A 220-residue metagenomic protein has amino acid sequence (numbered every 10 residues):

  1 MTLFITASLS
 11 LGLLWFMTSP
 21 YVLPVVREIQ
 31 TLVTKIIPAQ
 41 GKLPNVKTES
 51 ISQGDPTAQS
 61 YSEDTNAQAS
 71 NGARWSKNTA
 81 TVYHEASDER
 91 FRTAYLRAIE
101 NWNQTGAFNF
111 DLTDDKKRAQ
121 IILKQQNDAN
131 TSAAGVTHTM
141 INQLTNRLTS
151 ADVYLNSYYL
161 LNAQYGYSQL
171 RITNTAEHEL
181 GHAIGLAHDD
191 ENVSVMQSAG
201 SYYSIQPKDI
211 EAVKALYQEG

Functional and structural regions predicted by a protein language model:
T2-T81, A86, L144: Disordered inhibitory propeptide/activation segment of secreted metzincin zinc metalloprotease zymogens, centered on
N78-A80, A151, N192-S194: Short amphipathic alpha-helical segments
T81-F91, Y159-L170, Q197-Y203: Second-shell loop/turn segments in exported
V82, W102, L155, H178-G181 (+2 more regions): Divalent metal-coordination and catalytic microenvironments
R92-T175: Metzincin-family zinc-dependent endopeptidase catalytic domain
A107, L180-V193: Catalytic Zn2+-binding segment of zinc metalloproteases
L148-S150, D190-E191, K208: Short, solvent-exposed loop/turn segments at the edges of secondary structure
A199-G220: Post-HExxH zinc-binding segment in Zn-dependent metallohydrolases
